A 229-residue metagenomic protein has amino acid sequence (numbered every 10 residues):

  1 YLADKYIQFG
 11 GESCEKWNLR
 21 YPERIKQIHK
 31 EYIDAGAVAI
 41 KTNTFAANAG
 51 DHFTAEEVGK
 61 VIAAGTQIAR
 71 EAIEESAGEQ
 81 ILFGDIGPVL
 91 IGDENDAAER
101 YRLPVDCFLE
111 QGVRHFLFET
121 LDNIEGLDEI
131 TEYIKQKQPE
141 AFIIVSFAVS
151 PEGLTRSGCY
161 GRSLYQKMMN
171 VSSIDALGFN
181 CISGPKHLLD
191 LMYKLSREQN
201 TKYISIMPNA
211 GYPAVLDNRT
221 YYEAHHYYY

Functional and structural regions predicted by a protein language model:
Y1-Y229: Domain-level signal for soluble alpha/beta catalytic cores
